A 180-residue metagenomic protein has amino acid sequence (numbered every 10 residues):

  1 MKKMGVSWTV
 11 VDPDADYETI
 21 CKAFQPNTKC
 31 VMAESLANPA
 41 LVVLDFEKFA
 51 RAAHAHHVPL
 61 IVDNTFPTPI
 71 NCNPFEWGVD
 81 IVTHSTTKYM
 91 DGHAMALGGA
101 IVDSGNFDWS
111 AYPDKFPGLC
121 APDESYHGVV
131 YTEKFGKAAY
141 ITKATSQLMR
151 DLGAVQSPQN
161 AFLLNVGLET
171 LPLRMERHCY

Functional and structural regions predicted by a protein language model:
M1-Y180: Conserved PLP-enzyme active-site core in the AAT-like
